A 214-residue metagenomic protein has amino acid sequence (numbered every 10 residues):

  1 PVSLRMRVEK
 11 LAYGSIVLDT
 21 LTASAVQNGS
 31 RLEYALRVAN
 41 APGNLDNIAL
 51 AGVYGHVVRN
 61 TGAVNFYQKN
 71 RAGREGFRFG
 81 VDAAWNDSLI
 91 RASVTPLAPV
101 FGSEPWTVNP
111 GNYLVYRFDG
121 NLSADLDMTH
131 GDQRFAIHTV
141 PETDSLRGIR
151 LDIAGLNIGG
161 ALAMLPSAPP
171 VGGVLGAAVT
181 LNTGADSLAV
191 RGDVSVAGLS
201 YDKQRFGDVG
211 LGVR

Functional and structural regions predicted by a protein language model:
P1-R214: Interface amphipathic segments
